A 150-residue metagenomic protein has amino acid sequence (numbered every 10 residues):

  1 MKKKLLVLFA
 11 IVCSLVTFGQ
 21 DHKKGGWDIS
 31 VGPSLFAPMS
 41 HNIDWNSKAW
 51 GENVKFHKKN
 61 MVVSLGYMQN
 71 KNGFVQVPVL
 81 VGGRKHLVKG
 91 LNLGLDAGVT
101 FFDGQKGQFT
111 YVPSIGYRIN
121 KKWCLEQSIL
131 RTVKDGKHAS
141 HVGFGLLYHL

Functional and structural regions predicted by a protein language model:
M1-G26: Cleavable N-terminal export/targeting peptides
L15, Q20, F56-N60, L87-K89 (+3 more regions): Outer-membrane beta-barrel proteins
G19-M68, G143, L147-H149: Short glycine/proline- and aromatic-enriched beta-strand/turn motifs that initiate or cap beta-hairpins
H22-G26, H41-A49, N72-Q76, G104-Q108 (+1 more regions): Transmembrane beta-barrel outer-membrane domains
W27, K59-V63, K89-L93, R118-Q127: Repeated loop/turn-to-beta-strand initiation elements of outer-membrane beta-barrel proteins
V31-A37, V63-Y67, V81-G83, L95-V99 (+1 more regions): Transmembrane beta-barrel strands of outer-membrane/channel proteins
K48-V54, V77-V81, F109-P113, S140-F144: Hydrophobic, lipid-facing positions within transmembrane beta-strands of outer-membrane proteins
I115-R118, H138-L150: Outer-membrane beta-barrel "beta-signal"
